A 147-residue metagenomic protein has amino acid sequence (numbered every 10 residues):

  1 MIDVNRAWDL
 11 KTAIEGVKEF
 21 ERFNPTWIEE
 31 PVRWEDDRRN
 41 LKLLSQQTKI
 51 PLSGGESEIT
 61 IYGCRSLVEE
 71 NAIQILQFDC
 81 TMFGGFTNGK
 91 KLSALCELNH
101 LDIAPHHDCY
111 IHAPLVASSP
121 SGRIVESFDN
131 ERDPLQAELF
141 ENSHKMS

Functional and structural regions predicted by a protein language model:
M1-H106: Catalytic core of soluble alpha/beta enzymes
A104-S147: Flexible C-terminal active-site loop/helix
